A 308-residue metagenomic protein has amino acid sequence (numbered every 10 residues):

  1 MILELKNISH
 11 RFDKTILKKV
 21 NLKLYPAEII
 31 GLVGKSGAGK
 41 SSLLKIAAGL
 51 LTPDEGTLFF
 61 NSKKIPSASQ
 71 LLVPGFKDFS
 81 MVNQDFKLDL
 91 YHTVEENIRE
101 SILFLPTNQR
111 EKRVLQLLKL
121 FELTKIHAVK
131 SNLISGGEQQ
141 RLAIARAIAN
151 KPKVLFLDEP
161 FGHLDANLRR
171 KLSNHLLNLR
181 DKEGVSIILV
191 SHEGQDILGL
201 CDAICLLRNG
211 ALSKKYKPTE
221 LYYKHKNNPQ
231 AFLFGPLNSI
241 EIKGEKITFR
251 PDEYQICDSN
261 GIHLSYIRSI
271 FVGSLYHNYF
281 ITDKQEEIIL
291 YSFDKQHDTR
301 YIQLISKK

Functional and structural regions predicted by a protein language model:
A48: Helix-to-loop junction immediately C-terminal to a conserved catalytic motif
I65-S80, F104, L221: ABC ATPase NBD coupling module
Q109-I126, N178: Conserved ABC ATPase "signature" region
K130-I134, E138: Conserved ABC ATPase signature
A149-K153: A short, proline-enriched helix->beta-strand linker immediately N-terminal to the Walker B motif in ABC-type P-loop
N209-G210: Conserved ABC ATPase "signature" C-loop
K246-K308: Non-catalytic connector elements of ABC transporters
